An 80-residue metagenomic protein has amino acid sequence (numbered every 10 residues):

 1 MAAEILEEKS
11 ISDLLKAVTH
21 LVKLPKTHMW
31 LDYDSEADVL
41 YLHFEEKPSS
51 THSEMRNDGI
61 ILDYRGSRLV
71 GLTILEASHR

Functional and structural regions predicted by a protein language model:
M1-R80: Small, basic N-terminal interaction modules of short regulatory proteins
